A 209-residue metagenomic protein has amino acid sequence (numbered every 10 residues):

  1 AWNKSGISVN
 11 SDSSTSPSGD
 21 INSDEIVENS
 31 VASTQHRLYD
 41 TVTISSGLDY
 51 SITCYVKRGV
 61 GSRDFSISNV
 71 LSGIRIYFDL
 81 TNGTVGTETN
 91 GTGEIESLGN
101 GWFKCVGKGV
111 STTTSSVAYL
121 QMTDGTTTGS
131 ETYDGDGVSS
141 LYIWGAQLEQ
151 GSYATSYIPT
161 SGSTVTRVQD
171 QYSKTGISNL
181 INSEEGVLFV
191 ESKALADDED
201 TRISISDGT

Functional and structural regions predicted by a protein language model:
A1-T209: Extracellular and organelle-lumenal recognition/adhesion modules and their flexible linkers in secreted
